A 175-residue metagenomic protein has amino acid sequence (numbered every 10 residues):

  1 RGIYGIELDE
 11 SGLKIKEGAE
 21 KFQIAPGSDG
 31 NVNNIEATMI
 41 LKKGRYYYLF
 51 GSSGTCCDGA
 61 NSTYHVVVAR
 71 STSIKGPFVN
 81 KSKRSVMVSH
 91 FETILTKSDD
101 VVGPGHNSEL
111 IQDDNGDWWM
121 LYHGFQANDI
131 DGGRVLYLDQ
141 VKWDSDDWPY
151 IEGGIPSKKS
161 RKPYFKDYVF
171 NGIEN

Functional and structural regions predicted by a protein language model:
R1-N175: Carbohydrate-active catalytic/glycan-binding domains of CAZyme proteins, especially the secreted or lumenal ectodomains
